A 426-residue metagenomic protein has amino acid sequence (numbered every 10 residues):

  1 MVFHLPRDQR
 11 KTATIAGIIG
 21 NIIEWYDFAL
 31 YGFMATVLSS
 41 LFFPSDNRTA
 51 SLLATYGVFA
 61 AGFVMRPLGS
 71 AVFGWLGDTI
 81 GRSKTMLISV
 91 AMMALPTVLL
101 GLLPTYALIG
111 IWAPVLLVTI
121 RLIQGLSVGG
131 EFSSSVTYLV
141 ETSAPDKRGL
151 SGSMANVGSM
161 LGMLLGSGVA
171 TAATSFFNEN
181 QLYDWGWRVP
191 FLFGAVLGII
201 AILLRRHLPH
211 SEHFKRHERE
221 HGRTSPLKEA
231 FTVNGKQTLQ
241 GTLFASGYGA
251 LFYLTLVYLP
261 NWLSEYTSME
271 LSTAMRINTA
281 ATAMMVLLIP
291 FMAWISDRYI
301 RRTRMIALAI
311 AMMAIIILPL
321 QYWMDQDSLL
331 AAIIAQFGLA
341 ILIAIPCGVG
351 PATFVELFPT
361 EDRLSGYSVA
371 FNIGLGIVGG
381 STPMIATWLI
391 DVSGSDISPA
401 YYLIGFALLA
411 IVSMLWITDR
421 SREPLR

Functional and structural regions predicted by a protein language model:
G32, G235-M285, G379-P383: Extracytoplasmic gate region of multi-pass secondary transporters
S70-G81, I289-R301: Helix-to-loop junctions at the C-terminal end of transmembrane segments in multipass secondary transporters
T79-V90, R298-I310: Cytoplasmic membrane-interface "Motif A"-like loop-to-helix N-cap segments of 12-TM Major Facilitator Superfamily
A91-G110, A311-Q326: C-terminal ends and interior cores of transmembrane alpha-helices in multi-pass membrane transporters/permeases
L150-T174, A370-T382: Glycine-rich segments within core transmembrane alpha-helices of 12-TM secondary carriers
A201-L208, W323, T353, G405-R426: Multi-pass alpha-helical transporter architecture, strongest for 12-TM Major Facilitator/SLC carriers used
T303-V349: C-terminal transmembrane helical hairpin of 12-TM major facilitator-type secondary transporters
E361-V392: A late C-terminal transmembrane helix in Major Facilitator Superfamily
